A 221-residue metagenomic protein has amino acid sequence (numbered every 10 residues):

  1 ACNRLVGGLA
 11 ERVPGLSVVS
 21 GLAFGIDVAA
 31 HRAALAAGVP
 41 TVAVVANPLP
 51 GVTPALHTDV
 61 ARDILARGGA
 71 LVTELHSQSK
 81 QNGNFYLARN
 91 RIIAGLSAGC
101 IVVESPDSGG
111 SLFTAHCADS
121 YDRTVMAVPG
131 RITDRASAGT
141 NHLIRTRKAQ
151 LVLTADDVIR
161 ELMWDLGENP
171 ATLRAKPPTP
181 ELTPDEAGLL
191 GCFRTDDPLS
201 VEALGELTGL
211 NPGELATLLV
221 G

Functional and structural regions predicted by a protein language model:
A1-G221: Glycine-biased, small-residue-rich flexible motifs in mid-sequence functional cores and linkers
